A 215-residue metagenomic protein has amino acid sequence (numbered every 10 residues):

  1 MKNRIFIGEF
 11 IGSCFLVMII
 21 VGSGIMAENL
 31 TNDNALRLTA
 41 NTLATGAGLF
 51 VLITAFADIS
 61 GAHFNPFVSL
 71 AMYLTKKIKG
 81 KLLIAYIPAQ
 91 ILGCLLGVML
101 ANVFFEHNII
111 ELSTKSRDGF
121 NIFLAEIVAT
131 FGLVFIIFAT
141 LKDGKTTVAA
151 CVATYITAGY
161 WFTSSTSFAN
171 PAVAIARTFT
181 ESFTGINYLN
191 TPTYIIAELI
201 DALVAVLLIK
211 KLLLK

Functional and structural regions predicted by a protein language model:
M1-K215: Membrane-interface helix-loop junctions and terminal tails of multi-pass membrane proteins
